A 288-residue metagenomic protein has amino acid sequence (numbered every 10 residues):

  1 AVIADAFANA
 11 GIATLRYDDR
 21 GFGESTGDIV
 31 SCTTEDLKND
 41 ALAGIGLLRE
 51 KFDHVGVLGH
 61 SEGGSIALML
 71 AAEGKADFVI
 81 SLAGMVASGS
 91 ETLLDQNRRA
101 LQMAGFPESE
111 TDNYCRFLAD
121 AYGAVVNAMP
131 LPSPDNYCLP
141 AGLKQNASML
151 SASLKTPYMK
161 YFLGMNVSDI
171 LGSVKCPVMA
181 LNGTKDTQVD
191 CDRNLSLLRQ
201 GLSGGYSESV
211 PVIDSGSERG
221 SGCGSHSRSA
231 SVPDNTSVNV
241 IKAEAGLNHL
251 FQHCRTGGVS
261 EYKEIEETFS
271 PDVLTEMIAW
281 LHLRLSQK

Functional and structural regions predicted by a protein language model:
A4-E24: Conserved alpha/beta-hydrolase
S31-E50: Alpha/beta-hydrolase active-site loop
G59-G63, A67: Gly/Ala-rich beta-loop-alpha elbow adjacent to hydrolase catalytic centers
L82-I170: Accessory cap/linker subdomain of secreted extracellular hydrolases
V174, A180-N182: Short beta-strand/loop motif that positions the catalytic acidic residue of the alpha/beta-hydrolase fold
C176, D190-S203: Short alpha-helix in the alpha/beta-hydrolase fold that links the catalytic acid
K185-V189, H249: Acidic catalytic loop of the alpha/beta-hydrolase fold
L247-L250, T256-K288: Catalytic active-site module of serine/aspartate enzymes centered on a nucleophile-bearing elbow/loop
